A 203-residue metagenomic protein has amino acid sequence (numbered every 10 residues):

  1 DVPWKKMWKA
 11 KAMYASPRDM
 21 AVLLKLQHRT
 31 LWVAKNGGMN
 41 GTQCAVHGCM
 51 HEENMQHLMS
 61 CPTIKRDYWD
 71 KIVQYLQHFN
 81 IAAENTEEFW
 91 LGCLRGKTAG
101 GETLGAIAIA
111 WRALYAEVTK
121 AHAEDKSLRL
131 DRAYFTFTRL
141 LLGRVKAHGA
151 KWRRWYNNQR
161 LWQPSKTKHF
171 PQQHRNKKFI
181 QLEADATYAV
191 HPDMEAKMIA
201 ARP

Functional and structural regions predicted by a protein language model:
D1-P203: Family-specific functional microsites
